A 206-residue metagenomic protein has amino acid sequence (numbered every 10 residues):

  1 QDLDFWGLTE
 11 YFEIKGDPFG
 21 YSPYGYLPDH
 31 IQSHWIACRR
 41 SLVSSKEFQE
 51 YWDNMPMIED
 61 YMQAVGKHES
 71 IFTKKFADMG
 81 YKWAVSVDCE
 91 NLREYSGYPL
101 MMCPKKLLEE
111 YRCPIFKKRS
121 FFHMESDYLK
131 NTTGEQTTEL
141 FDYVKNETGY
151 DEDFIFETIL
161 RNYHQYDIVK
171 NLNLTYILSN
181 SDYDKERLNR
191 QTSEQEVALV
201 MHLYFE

Functional and structural regions predicted by a protein language model:
Q1-E206: ER/Golgi luminal nucleotide-sugar-dependent glycosyltransferases, focusing on the catalytic module
